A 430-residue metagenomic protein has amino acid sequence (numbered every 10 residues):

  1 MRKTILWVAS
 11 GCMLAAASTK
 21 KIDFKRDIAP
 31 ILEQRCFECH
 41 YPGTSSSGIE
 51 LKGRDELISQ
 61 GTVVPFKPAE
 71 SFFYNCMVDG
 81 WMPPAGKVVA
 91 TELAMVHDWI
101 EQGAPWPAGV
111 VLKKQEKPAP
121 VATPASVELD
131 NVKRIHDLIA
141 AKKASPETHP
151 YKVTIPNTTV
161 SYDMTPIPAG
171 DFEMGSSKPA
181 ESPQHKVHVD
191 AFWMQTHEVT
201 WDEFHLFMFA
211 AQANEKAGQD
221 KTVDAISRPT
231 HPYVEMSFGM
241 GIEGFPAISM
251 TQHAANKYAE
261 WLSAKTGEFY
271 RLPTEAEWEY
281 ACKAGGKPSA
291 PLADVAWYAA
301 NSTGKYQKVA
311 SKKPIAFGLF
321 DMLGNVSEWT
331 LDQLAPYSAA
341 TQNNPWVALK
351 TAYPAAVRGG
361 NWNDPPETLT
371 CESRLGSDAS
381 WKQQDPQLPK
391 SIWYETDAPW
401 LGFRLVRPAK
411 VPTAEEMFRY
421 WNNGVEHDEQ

Functional and structural regions predicted by a protein language model:
T4-M13: Sec-dependent N-terminal signal peptides
A16-P150: Aromatic- and Gly/Pro-enriched helix-to-coil junctions and flexible linker segments
R54, C76-D79, H188, H231-G244 (+2 more regions): Short glycine/proline-rich turn/loop motifs
G61-P68, V153, M174-A191, Y306-K312 (+1 more regions): Short, polar loop/linker segments at the starts of domains and inter-domain junctions
G103-P107, S176, H188-D294, D332-A335 (+1 more regions): Active-site microenvironments of metalloenzymes and redox enzymes
E173, V234-G244, I248-A379: Functional-site microenvironments in short loops/helix caps that host divalent-cation chemistry
A180-H185, V326-Q430: Surface-exposed recognition segments
